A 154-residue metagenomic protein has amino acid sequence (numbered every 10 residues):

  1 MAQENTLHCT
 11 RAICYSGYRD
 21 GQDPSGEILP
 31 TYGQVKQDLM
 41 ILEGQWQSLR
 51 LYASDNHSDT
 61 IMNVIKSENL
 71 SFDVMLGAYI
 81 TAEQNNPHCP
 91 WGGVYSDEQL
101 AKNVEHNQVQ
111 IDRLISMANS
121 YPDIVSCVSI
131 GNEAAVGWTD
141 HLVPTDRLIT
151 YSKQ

Functional and structural regions predicted by a protein language model:
M1-E4, K36, L51, I149-Q154: Substrate-binding and catalytic surfaces of secreted/luminal carbohydrate-active proteins
M1-Q37, I41: Boundary/entry segment of secreted carbohydrate-active catalytic domains
I13, L49, V128: Conserved, mostly hydrophobic/aromatic
S16, Y52, G131: Conserved residues at the C-terminal ends of beta-strands
I28-Y32, S54, N107: A conditional alpha-helix N-cap/helix-loop micro-motif detector
G33-H57: Catalytic domains of carbohydrate-active enzymes, especially glycoside hydrolases
T60-Q154: Substrate-binding cleft of extracellular glycoside hydrolase catalytic domains
